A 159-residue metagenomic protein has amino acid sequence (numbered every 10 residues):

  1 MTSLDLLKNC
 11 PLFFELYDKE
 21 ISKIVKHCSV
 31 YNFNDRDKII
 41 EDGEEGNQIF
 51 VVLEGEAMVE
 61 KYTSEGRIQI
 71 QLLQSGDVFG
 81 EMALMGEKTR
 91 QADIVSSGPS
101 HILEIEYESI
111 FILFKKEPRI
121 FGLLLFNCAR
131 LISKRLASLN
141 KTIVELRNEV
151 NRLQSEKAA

Functional and structural regions predicted by a protein language model:
M1-A159: Cytosolic regulatory regions built on CNB/CRP/Popeye-like sensor folds
